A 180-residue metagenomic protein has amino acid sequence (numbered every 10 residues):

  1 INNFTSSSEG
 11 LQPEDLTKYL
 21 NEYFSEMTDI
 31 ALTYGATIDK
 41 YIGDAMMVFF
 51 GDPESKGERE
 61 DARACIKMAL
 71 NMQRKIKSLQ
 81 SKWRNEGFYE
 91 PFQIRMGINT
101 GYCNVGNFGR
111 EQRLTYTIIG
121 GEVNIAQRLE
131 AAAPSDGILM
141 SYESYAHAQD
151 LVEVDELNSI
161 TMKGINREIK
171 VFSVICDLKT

Functional and structural regions predicted by a protein language model:
I1-K67: Catalytic NTP-binding/metal-coordinating core of nucleotidyl cyclase/transferase enzymes
N2, Y102-C103, N124, E143: Alpha-helix/helix-capping structural signal
E26, D44-V48, M68-K77, I94 (+3 more regions): Cytosolic nucleotide-binding catalytic cores of signal-transduction proteins
Y34-G35, D39-I42, Q73-G97, S159-M162 (+1 more regions): Catalytic core regions of nucleotide second-messenger enzymes
F49, E90-G106: A short glycine-enriched loop-to-beta-strand structural element that forms part of the catalytic core of nucleotide
C65, I98-T100, E122-N124, L129: Alpha-helical scaffolding flanking metal-ion-dependent phosphate/phosphodiester catalytic sites
C103-N104, A132-T180: Cytosolic regulatory/linker segments at or just downstream of nucleotide-handling modules in signal-transduction
